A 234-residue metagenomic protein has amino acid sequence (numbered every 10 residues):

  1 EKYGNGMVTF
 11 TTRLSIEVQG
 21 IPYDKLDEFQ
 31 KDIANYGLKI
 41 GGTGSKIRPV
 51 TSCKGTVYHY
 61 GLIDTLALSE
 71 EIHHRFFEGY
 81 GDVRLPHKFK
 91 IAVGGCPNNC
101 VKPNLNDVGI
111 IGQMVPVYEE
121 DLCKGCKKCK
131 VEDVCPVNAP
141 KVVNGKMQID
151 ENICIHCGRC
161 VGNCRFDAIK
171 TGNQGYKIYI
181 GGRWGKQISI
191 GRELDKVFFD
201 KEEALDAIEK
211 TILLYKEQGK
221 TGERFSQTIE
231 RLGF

Functional and structural regions predicted by a protein language model:
E1-C126, I153: Small-residue-enriched alpha-helical segments and adjacent helix-cap loops that form tight helix-helix packing
Y3-M7, I33-I40, H73-Y80, A139 (+4 more regions): Structural signal for hydrophobic packing residues in well-ordered secondary-structure cores of soluble enzyme domains
F29, C157-C160, A207, T211: Hydrophobic side chains in well-ordered alpha-helices
G94-N99, V115-P116, K128-K130, P140 (+3 more regions): Short acidic/polar capping segments at secondary-structure boundaries
V115, V142-M147, N152, G191-V197 (+1 more regions): A structural-propensity feature for long, helix-poor, extended segments
K128-I149, R159-G175: Iron-sulfur cluster-binding cysteine motifs and their immediate structural context in ferredoxin-like electron-transfer
Q174-K177, G182-G219: A hydrophobic, small-residue-rich beta->alpha segment in the mid-to-C-terminal subdomain of diverse proteins
K220-L232: Bimodal "functional hotspot" detector
